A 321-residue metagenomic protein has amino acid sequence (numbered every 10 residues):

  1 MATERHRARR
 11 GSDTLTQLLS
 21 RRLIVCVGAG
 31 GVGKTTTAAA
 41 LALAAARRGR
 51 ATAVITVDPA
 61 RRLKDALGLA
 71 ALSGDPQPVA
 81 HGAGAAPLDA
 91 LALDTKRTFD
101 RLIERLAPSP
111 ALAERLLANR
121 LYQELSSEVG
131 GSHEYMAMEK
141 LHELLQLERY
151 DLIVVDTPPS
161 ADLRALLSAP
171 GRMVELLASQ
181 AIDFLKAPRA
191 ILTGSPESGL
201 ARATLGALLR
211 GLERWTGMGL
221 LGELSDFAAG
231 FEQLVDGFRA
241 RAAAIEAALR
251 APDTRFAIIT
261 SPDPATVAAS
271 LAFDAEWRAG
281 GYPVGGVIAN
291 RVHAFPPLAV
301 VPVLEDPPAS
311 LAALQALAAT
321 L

Functional and structural regions predicted by a protein language model:
M1-L18, A70, A201-E232, D236-L321: C-terminal lobe/tail of nucleotide-utilizing enzymes
A2-V25, A29-V32, T37, L41-E232: Nucleotide-state-sensitive switch-loop elements of NTP-binding domains
